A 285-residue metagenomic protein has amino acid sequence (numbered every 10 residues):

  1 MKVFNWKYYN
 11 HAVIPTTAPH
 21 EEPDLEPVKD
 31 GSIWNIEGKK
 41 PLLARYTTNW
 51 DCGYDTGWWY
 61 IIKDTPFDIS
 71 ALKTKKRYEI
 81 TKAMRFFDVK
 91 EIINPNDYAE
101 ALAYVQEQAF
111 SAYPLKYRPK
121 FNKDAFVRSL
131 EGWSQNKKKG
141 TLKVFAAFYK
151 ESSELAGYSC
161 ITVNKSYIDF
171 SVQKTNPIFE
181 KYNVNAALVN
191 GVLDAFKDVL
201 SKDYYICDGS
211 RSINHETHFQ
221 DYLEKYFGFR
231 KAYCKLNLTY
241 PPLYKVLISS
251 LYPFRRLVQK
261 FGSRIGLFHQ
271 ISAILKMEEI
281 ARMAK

Functional and structural regions predicted by a protein language model:
M1-A12, T48-I69, D203-K285: Active-site/acyl-donor-binding loops of N-acyltransferases
M1-H11, A44-G53, T65-K181: A conserved beta-strand-loop-helix scaffold within acyl/acetyltransferase catalytic domains
M1-W50: N-terminal accessory interaction module
D24-I33, D124-G132, N185-G191: Well-ordered, non-membrane alpha-helical segments in soluble/globular domains
L25-E26, A71-L72, S212: Charged, low-complexity surface patches
I33-N35, T81, E107, E131 (+3 more regions): Surface-exposed alpha-helical segments enriched in charged/polar residues
P41-L42, F87, D203-Y204: A structural micro-motif
T141-V246: Aromatic (often tryptophan-rich) hydrophobic motifs at membrane interfaces
